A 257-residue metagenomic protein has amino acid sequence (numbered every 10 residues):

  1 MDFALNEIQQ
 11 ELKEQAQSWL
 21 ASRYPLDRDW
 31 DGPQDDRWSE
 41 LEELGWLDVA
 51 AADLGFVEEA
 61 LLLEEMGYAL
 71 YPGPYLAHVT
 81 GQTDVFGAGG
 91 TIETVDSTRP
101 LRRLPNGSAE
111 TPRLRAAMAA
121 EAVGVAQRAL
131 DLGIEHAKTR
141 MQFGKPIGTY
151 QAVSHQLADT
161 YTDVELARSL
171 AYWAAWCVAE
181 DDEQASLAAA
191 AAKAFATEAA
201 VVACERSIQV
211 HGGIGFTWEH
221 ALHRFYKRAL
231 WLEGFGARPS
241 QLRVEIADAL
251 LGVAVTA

Functional and structural regions predicted by a protein language model:
M1-A69, R115-A257: Alpha-helical interface subdomain recognition
A52, L61, Y68-A109: Glycine-rich, Trp-frequent "lid" loop and neighboring beta-strands that shape and gate the flavin cofactor pocket
